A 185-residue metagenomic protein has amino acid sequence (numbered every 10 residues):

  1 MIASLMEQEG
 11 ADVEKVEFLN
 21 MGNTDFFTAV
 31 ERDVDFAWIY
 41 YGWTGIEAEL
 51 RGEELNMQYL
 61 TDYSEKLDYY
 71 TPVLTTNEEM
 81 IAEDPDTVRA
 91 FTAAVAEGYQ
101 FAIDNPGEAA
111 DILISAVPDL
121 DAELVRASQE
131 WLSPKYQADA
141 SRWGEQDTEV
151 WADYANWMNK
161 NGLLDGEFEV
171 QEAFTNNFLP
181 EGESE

Functional and structural regions predicted by a protein language model:
M1-F18, I46-E54: Ligand-binding cleft/hinge of the Venus flytrap
E7, E49, S115, N159-K160 (+1 more regions): Short polybasic/polar patches that bind polyanions
E7-Q8, K15, E145, K160 (+1 more regions): N-terminal targeting leader peptides, primarily classical Sec-type signal peptides for secretion
E9-D35: Long, hydrophobic/aromatic N-terminal blocks
L19-N20, W38, I81, T148: Short alpha-helix boundary/capping motifs
D25-T28, R32-P118: Pocket-lining segment of extracytoplasmic ligand-binding domains
A82-N161: Secondary-structure end/capping motifs
W151-E185: Conserved C-terminal helix/tail region of periplasmic/extracytoplasmic solute-binding proteins
